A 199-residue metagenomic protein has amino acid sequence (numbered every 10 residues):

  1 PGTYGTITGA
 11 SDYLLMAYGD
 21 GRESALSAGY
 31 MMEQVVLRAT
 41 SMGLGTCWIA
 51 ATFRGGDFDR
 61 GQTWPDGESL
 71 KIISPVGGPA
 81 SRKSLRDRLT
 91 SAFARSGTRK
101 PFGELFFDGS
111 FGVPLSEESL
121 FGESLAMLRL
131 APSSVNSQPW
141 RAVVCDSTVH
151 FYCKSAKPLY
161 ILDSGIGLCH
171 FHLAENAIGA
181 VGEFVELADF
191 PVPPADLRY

Functional and structural regions predicted by a protein language model:
P1-Y199: Acidic, surface-exposed loops and disordered segments
